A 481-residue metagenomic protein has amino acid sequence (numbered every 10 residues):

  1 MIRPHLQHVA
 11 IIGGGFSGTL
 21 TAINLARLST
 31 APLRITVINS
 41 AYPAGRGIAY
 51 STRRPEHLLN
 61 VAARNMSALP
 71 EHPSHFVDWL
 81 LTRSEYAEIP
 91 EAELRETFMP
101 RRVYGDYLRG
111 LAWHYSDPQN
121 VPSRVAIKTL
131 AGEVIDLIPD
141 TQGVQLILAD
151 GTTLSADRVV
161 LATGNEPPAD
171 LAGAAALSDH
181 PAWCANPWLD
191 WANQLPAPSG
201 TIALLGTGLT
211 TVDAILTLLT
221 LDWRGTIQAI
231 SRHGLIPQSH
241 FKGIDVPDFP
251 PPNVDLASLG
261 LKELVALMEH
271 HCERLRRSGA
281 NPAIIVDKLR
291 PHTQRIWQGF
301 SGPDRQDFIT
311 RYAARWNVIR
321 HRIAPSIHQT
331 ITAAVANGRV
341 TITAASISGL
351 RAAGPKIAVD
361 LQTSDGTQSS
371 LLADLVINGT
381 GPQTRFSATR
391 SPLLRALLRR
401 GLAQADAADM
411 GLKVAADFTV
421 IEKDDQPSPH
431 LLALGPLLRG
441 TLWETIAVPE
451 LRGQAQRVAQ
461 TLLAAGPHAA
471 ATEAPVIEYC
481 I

Functional and structural regions predicted by a protein language model:
M1-Y42, R46-I48, P90-K262, A266-H468 (+1 more regions): Flavin (primarily FAD) cofactor-binding/catalytic cores of flavoenzymes
S40-E88: Redox-cofactor-proximal catalytic regions of oxidoreductases
